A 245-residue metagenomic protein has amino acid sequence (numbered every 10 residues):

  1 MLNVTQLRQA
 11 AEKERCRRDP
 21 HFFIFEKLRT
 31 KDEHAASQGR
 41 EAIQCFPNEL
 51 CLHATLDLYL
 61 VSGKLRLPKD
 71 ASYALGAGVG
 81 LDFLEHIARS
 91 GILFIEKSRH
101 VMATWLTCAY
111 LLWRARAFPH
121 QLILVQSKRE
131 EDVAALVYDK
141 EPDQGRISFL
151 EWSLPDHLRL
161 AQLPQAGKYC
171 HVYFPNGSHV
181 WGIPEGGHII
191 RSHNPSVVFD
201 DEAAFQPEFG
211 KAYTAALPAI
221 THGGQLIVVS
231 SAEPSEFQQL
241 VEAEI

Functional and structural regions predicted by a protein language model:
L2-I245: Phosphate/NTP-binding elements of NTP-utilizing enzymes
